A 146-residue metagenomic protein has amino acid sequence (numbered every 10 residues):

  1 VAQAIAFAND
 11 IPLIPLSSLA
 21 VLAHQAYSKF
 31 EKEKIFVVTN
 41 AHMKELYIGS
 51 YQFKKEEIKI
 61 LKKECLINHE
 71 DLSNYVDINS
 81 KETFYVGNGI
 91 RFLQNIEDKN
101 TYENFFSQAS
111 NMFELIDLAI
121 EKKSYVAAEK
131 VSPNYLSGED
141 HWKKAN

Functional and structural regions predicted by a protein language model:
V1, N68, Q108-M112: Catalytic-loop motifs flanking and including active-site residues across diverse enzymes
V1-I11, I96-E97: Short Gly/Thr/Asp-enriched flexible loops that form oxyanion-binding sites at enzyme active sites
Q3, F36, E56-E57, L115 (+2 more regions): Homeobox/homeodomain signature
Q3, F7, V21, N111-E114: Residues on a specific face of well-ordered alpha-helices
A8, Q25-K29, F53, L115-K122: Active-site catalytic microenvironments for nucleophilic, acid-base chemistry
P12-S107, Y135, D140-H141: Surface "functional belts" at beta-alpha junctions
T101-N146: Acyltransferase
